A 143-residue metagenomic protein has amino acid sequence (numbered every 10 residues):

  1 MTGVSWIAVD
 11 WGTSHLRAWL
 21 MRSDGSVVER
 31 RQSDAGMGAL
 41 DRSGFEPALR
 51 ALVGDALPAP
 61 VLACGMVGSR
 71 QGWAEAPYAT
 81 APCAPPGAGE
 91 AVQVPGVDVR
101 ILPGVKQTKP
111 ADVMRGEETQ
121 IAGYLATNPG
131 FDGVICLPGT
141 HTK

Functional and structural regions predicted by a protein language model:
T2-G3, R100-V134: Conserved phosphate-binding catalytic cores of ATP/NTP-utilizing and phosphoryl-transfer enzymes
S5-G44: Short glycine-rich, Thr/Ser-proximal phosphate-binding strand/loop in the N-terminal lobe of ATP-dependent enzymes
W6-D10, P60-L62, G133-L137: Short glycine-aspartate micro-motif
W11, G65-M66, P103-V105, E117 (+1 more regions): Fold-independent oxyanion-binding glycine-rich loops and adjacent beta-strand/coil segments at enzyme active sites
L16-L20, I135-L137, H141-K143: Short beta-strand scaffold segments in enzyme catalytic cores
D34-G36, P47-A51, C64-S69: Alpha-helical substrate-recognition element adjacent to the catalytic core
D41-L57: Conserved active-site "lid/cap" helical segment
D55-M114: Short beta-strand-loop/turn "lid" adjacent to the catalytic site in phosphate-handling enzymes
